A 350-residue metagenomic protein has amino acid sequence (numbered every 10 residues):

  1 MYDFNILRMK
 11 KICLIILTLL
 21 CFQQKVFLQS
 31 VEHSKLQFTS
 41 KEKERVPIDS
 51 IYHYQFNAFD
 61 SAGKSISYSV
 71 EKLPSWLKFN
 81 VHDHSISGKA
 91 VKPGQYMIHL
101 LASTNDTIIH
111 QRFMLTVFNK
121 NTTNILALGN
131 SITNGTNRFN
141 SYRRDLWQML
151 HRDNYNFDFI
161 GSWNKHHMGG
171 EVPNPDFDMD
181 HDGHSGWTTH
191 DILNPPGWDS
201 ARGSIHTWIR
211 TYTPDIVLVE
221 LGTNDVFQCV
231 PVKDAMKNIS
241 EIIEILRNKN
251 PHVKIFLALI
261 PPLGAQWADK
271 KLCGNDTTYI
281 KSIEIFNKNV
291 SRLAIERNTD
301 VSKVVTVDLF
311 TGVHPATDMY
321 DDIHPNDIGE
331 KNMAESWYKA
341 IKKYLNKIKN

Functional and structural regions predicted by a protein language model:
E32-S40: Proline-enriched interdomain boundary motifs that mark the N-terminal boundary and often initiate the first structured
Y52-S61, I98-L101: Core beta-strand segments of extracellular beta-sandwich domains
V70-H84, A316: Low-complexity "stalk/linker" and mucin-like segments enriched in Ser/Thr/Pro/Ala/Gly
S85-Q95: Extracellular/luminal low-complexity segments enriched in Ser/Thr/Pro
T107-F118: C-terminal edge beta-strand
L128, D318-N350: Histidine-centered active-site loop/cap adjacent to the catalytic His in serine esterases/O-acetyl transfer systems
I132-K237: Conserved SGNH/GDSL esterase-like catalytic core that processes O-acyl groups on lipids and polysaccharides
L263-V307, D327-K331: Substrate-gating cap/lid alpha-helix
